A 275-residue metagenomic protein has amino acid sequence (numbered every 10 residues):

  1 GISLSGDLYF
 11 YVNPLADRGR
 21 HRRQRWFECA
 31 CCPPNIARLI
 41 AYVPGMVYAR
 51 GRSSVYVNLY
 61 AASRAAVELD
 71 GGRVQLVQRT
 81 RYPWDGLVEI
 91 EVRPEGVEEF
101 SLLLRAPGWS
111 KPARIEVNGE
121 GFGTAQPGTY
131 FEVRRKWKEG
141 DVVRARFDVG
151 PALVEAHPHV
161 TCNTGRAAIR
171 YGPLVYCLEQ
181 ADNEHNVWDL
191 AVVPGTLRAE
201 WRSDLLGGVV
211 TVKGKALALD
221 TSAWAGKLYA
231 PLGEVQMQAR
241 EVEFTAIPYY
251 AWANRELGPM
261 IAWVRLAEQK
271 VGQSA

Functional and structural regions predicted by a protein language model:
G1-E91, Q126, R135, R146-A275: C-terminal beta-rich recognition modules with glycine/proline-rich loops and embedded aromatic residues
I90-E98: Extracellular and analogous surface-interaction loops
V97-V117: Beta-strand-rich binding/interaction modules
A106-G108, G119, W137, V149: A short beta-strand motif that forms part of the nucleic acid-binding face of small beta-barrel RNA-binding folds
E116-T124, G172: Short strand-turn-strand beta-turns centered on an Asx-Gly dipeptide
E132-K138: Solvent-exposed segments in extracellular or luminal domains encompassing
